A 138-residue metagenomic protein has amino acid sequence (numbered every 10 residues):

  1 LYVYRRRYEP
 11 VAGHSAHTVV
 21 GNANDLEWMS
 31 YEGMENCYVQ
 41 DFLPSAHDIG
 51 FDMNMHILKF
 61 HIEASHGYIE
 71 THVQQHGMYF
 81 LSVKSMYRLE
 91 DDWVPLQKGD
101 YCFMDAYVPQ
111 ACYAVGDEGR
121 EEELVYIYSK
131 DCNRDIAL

Functional and structural regions predicted by a protein language model:
L1-E9, D52-M55, F103, E118-L138: A short hydrophobic beta-strand segment most commonly corresponding to one strand of the jelly-roll/cupin
Y2-D52, A137-L138: A short, N-terminal "cap"/entry segment at the start of jelly-roll beta-barrel domains of the cupin/DSBH fold
V3, V39-D41, M55-K59, G77 (+2 more regions): Conserved hydrophobic/aromatic beta-strand scaffold that supports enzyme active sites
M34, D48-D52, H72, L96 (+1 more regions): A generic fold-level signal
V39-S45, H56-H72, A106-V108: Conserved short histidine dyad/triad with adjacent acidic residue
A46, A114-G116: Short, low-complexity Ser/Thr-rich regulatory SLiMs
I57-K59, M86, I127: Residue-level recognition of well-ordered beta-strand positions that form the cores of beta-sheet-rich folds across
T71-K98, V108, Y113: A short beta-strand-loop-beta hairpin characteristic of the jelly-roll/cupin
